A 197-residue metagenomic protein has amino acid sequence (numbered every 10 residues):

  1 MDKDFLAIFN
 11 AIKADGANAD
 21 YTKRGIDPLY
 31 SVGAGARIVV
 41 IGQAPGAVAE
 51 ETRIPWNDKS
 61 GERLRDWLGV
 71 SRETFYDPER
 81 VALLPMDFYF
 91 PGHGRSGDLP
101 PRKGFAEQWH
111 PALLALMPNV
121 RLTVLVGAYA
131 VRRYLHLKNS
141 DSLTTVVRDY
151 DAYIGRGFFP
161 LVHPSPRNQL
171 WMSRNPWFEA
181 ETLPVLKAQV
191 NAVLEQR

Functional and structural regions predicted by a protein language model:
M1-R148, A152-E195: A polyanion-binding, active-site-adjacent surface
